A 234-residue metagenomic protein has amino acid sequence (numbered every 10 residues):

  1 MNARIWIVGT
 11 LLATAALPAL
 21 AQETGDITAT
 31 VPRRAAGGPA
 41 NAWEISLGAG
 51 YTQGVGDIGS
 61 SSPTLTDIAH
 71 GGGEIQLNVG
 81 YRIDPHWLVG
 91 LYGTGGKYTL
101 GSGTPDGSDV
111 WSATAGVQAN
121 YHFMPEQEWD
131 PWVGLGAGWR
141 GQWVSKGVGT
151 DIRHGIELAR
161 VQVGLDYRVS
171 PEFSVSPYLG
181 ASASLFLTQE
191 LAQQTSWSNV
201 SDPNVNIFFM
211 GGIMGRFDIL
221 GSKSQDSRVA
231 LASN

Functional and structural regions predicted by a protein language model:
M1-I7: Bacterial N-terminal signal peptides that target proteins for export
V8-G9, A19: Cleavable N-terminal signal peptides
A21-R82, V89, K97, N206-N234: Short glycine/proline- and aromatic-enriched beta-strand/turn motifs that initiate or cap beta-hairpins
A49, Q53, G73, L77-Q162 (+2 more regions): Gram-negative (and chloroplast) outer-membrane scaffold detector with strong preference for beta-barrel transmembrane
D57-T64, L100-S108, W143-D151, T188-W197 (+1 more regions): Outer-membrane beta-barrel translocator domains and adjoining extracellular loop/strand segments of Gram-negative
S170-N234: Predominantly the C-terminal beta-signal and adjacent terminal strand-loop region of outer-membrane beta-barrel
